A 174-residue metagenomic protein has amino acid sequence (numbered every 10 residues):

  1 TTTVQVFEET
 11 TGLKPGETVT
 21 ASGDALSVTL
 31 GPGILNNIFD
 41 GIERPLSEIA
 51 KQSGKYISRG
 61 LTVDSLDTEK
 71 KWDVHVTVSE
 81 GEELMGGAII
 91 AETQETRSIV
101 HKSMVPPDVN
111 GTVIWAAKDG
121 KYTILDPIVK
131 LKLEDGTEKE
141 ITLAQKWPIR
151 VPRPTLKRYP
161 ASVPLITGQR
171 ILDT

Functional and structural regions predicted by a protein language model:
T1, A25, S98, D108-N110: A generic structural motif
T1, I38, I89, V113-A117: Conserved hydrophobic positions within beta-strands
T1-A50, K55-S58: N-terminal accessory targeting/assembly segments
Q5-T10, G23-D24, G41-I42, D67-E80 (+2 more regions): A structural micro-motif recognizing beta-strand termini and the immediately following turn/loop segments
T29-I34, S103-N110: Short coil-to-beta-strand transition motifs
I49-P107, T123-T174: P-loop NTPase nucleotide-binding/switch module
